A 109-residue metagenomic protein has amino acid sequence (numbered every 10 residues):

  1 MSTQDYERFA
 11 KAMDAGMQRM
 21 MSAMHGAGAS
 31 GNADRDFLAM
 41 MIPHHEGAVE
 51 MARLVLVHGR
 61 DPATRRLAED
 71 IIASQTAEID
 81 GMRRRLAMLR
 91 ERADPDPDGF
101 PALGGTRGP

Functional and structural regions predicted by a protein language model:
M1-P109: His/Met- and acidic-residue-enriched segments that coordinate or traffic transition-metal cofactors and support
